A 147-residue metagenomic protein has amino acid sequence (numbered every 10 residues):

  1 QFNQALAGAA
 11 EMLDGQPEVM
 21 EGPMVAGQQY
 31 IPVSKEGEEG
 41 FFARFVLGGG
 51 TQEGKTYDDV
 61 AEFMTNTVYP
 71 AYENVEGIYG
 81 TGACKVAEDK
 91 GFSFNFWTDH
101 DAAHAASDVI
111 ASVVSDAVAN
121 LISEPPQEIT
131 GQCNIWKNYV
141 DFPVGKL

Functional and structural regions predicted by a protein language model:
Q1-L147: Short S/T/G/P-rich N-terminal loop/turn motif that feeds into the first structured element of a domain
